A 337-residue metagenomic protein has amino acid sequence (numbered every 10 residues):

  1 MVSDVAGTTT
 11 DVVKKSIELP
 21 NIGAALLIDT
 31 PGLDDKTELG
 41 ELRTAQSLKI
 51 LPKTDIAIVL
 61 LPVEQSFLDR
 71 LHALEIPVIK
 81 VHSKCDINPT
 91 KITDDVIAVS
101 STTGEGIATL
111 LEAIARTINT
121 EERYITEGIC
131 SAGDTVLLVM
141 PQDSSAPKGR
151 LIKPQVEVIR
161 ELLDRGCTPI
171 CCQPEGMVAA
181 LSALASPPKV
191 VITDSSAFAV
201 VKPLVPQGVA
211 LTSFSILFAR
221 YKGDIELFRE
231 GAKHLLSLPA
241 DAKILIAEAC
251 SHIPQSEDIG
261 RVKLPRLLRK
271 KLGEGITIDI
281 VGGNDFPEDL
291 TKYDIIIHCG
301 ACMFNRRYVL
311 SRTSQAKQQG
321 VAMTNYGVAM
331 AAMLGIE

Functional and structural regions predicted by a protein language model:
M1-G23: Switch I (effector-binding) loop of TRAFAC-class P-loop GTPase G-domains
T10, E64, I87-N88, T103 (+3 more regions): Alpha-helix N-cap/loop-to-helix initiation residues
T10, I17, D35-K36, P89-T90 (+4 more regions): Conserved protein kinase catalytic core
K15-G23, I28-P31, E38-A98, Y124-G128 (+5 more regions): Conserved C-terminal guanine-recognition region of P-loop GTPase G domains, centered on the G4
D29, M140-Q142, E248: Flexible glycine-/small-residue-rich
I76-G128, A132-M140, S144, R165-G176 (+4 more regions): Canonical P-loop GTPase G-domain recognition
G149-E337: C-terminal effector/interaction modules appended to NTPase cores
